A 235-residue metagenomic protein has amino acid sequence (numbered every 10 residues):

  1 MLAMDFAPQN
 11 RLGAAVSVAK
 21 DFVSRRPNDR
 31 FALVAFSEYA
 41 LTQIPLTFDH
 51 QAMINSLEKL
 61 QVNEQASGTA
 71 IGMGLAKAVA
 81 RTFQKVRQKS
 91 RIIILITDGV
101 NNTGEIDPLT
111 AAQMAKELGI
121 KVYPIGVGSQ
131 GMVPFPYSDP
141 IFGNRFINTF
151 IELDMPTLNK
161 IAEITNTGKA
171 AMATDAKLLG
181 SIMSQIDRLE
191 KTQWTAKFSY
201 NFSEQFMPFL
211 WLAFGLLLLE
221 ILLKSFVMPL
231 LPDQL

Functional and structural regions predicted by a protein language model:
M1, F22-R30, L57-E64, A78-V86 (+7 more regions): Sec/Tat-exported extracytoplasmic proteins
M1-K89: Membrane-embedded segments
L2-M4, T42-Q43, N102-I106, G131-F135 (+1 more regions): Extracytoplasmic/secreted cell-surface and envelope-processing proteins
A15, A78, V122, A162 (+1 more regions): Residue-level signature of catalytic and energy-coupling elements of molecular machines, predominantly ATP/GTP-dependent
V34-S37, I96-G99, I125-G128, A173-T174: Active-site-proximal beta-strand/loop segments in catalytic clefts of secreted hydrolases
T69, I92, G99-I164: VWA/integrin I-like adhesion module and closely mimicked acidic/polar interface patches used
M172-F206: Juxtamembrane amphipathic/hinge helix adjacent to a transmembrane helix
T192-L235: C-terminal signal-anchor/stop-transfer transmembrane helix together with its immediate cytosolic, Lys/Arg-enriched
